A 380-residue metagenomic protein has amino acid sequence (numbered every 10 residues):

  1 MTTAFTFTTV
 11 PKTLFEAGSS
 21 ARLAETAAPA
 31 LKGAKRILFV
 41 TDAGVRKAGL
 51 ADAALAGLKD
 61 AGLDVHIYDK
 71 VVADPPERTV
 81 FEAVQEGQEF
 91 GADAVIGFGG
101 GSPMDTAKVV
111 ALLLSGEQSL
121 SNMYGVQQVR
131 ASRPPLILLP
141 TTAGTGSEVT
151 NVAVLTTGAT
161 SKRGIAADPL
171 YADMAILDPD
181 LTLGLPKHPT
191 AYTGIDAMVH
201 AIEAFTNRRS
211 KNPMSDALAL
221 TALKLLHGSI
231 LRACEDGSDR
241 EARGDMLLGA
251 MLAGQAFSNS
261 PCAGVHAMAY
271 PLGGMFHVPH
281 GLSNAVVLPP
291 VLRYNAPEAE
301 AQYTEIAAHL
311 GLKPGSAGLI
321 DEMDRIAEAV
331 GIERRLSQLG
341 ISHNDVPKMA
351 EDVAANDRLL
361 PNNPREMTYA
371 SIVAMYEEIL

Functional and structural regions predicted by a protein language model:
M1-A30: N-terminal amphipathic/basic leader segments beginning at the initiator methionine
R22-L38, G57-D60: Glycine-rich phosphate/diphosphate-binding loops that line cofactor/substrate pockets in enzymes
R46-Q118, R232-R243: N-terminal small/polar loop signature for handling phosphorylated ligands or for N-terminal nucleophile
R78-D180: Glycine/threonine-rich beta-strand-loop-alpha-helix active-site module that forms ligand/phosphate-binding
V152-S260, P364, A370: Carboxylate- and glycine-rich phosphate/diphosphate-binding segment that chelates Mg2+/Mn2+
L272-D345: Gly/Pro-rich interdomain helix-loop hinge
H343-L380: Short, amphipathic C-terminal "tail helix"
